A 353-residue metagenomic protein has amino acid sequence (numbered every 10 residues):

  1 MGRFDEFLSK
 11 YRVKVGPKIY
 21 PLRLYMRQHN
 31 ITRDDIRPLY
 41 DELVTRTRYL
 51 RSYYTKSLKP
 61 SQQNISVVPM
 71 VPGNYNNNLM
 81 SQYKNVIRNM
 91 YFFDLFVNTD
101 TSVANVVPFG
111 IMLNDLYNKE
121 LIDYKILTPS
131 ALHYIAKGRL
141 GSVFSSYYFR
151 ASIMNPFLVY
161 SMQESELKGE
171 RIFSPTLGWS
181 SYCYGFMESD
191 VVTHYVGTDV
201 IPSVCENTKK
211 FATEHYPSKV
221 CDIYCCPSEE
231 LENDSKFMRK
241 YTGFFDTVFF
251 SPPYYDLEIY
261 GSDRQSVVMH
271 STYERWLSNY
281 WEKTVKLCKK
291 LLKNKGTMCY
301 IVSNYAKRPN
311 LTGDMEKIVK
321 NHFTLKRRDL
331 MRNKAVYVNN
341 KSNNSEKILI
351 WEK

Functional and structural regions predicted by a protein language model:
M1-S152, P309-M315, H322: N-terminal accessory regions of S-adenosyl-L-methionine
A151-N155, W276-K283, L311: Soluble or luminal CAZymes and related metallo-dependent hydrolases
L158-S235, T247, L287-L291: Conserved S-adenosyl-L-methionine
T176-L177, V302-Y305: Short, well-ordered beta-to-alpha junction loops that form the rim of enzyme active sites and present histidine/acidic
S228, F244-T284, A306: Mobile active-site "lid"/loop adjacent to the S-adenosyl-L-methionine
W281, V285-K289, E316: Generic structural signal for well-ordered alpha-helices, preferentially at hydrophobic/aromatic core positions
K295-S303: Conserved beta-strand signature within the Rossmann-like core of class I S-adenosyl-L-methionine
K307-K353: Class I S-adenosyl-L-methionine
